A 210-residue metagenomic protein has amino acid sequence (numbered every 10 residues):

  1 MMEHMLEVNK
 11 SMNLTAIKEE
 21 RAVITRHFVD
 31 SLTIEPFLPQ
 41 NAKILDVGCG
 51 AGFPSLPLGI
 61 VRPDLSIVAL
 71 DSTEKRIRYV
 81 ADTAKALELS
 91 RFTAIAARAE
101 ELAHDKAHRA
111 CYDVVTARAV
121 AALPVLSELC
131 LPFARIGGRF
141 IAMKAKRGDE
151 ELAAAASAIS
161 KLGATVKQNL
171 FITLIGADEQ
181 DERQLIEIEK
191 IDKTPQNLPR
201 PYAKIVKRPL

Functional and structural regions predicted by a protein language model:
M1-M12: N-terminal, positively charged/glycine-rich alpha-helical extensions of SAM-dependent methyltransferases
N9, T83-A84, A156-I159: Conserved hydrophobic residues forming the short capping helix/wall of the S-adenosyl-L-methionine
L14-T33: Conserved SAM-binding loop and adjacent beta-strand
L32-E128: Conserved SAM/SAH cofactor-binding pocket of Class I
R62, A134-I136: Helix-to-beta-strand junctions that scaffold the AdoMet/dcAdoMet cofactor pocket in Class I SAM-dependent enzymes
R76-R78, G148, L152: Short alpha-helix immediately C-terminal to the canonical SAM-binding loop
G137-R147: Conserved beta-strand signature within the Rossmann-like core of class I S-adenosyl-L-methionine
A153-L210: SAM/dcSAM-binding transferase cores
